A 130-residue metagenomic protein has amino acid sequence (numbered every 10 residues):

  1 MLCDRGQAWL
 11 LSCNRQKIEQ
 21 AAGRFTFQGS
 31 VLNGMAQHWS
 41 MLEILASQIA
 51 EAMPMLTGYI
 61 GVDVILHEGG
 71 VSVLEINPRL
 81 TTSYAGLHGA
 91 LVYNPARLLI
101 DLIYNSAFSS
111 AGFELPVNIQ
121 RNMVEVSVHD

Functional and structural regions predicted by a protein language model:
M1-A50, P54, L66, N77-I103 (+1 more regions): ATP-dependent carboxylate/phosphate-activation module, predominantly the ATP-grasp catalytic core and closely related
E51-G58, A107-S109: Surface-exposed helix-capping loop/turn segments at secondary-structure junctions
L56-E68: A short glycine-rich, hydrophobically flanked beta-strand micro-motif that places a catalytic Asp/Glu for divalent metal
G70-S72: Conserved protein kinase catalytic/activation segment
N105-D130: Cysteine/selenocysteine-centered motifs that mediate thiol-based redox chemistry or coordinate metal-sulfur cofactors
